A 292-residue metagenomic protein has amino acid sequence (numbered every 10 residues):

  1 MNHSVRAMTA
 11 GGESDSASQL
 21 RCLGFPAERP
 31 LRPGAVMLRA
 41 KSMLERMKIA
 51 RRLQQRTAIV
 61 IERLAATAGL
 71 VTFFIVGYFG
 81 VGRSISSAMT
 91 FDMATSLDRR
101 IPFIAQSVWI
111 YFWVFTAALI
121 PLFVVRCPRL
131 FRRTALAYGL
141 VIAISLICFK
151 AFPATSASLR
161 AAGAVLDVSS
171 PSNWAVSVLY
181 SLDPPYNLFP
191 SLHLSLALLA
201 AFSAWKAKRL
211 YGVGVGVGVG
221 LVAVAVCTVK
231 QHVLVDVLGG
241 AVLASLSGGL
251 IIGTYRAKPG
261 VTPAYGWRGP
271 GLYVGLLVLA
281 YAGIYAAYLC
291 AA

Functional and structural regions predicted by a protein language model:
N2-H3, D15: Intrinsic-disorder-associated, low-complexity terminal segments enriched in Asp/Asn/His/Tyr and depleted of Lys/Arg
A40-A117, D167, A292: N-terminal transmembrane-helix/juxtamembrane module of multi-pass inner/ER membrane proteins
R83-R99, V125-Y211, V219-V222, K258-A292: Membrane-interface loops
W109-A117, S191-L196, L238-V242: Membrane-embedded alpha-helical segments of multi-pass membrane proteins, especially the transmembrane helices
P184-F189, L221-S247: Interfacial helix-loop-helix junctions of multi-pass membrane proteins
A201-K206, A244-Y255: Hydrophobic transmembrane alpha-helices
